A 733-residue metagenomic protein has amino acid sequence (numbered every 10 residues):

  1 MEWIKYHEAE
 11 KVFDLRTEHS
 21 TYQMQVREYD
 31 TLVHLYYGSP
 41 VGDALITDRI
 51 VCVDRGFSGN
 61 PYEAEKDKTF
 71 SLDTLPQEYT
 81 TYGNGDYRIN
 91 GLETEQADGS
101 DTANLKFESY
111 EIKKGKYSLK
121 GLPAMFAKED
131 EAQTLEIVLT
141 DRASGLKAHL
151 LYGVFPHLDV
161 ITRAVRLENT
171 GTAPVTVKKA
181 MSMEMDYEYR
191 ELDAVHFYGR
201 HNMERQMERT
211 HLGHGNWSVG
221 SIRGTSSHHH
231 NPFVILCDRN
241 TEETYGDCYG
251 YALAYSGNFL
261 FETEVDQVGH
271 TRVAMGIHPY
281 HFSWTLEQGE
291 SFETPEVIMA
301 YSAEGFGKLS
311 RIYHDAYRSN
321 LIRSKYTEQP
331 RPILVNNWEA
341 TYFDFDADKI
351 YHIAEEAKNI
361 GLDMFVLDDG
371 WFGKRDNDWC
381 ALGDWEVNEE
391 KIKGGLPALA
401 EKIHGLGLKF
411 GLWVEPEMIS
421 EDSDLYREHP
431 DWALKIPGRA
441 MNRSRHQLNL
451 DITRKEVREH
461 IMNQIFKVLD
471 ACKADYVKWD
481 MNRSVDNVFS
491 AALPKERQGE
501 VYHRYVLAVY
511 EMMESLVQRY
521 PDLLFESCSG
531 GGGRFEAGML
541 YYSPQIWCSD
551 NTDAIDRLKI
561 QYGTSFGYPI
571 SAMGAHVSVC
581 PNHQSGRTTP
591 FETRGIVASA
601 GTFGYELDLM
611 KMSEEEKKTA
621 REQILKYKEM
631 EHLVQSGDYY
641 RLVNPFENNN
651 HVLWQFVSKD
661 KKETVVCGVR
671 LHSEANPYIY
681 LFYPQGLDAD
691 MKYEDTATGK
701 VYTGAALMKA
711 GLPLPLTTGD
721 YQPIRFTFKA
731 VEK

Functional and structural regions predicted by a protein language model:
I4-Y6, E10-D14, E18, Y22 (+3 more regions): Polysaccharide-binding surfaces and accessory modules of carbohydrate-active proteins
H19, V165, G289, V335 (+6 more regions): Conserved, mostly hydrophobic/aromatic
D73-G115, T241, Y245-N258, Y301-K325 (+4 more regions): Glycine-rich, aromatic-flanked loop segments that form ligand/cofactor-binding clefts across common enzyme folds
L105-F107, W284-A303, Q722-K729: Short Pro-Gly-centered flexible turn/kink motifs
V234, E243, P645-D688: Carbohydrate-binding surface patches
Y326-M462, Y476: Aromatic-lined carbohydrate-binding/catalytic grooves of carbohydrate-active enzymes
L425-E459, H503-M610: Glycan-recognition surfaces
G704-K733: C-terminal beta-strand-rich structural cap/linker in extracellular carbohydrate-active enzymes
